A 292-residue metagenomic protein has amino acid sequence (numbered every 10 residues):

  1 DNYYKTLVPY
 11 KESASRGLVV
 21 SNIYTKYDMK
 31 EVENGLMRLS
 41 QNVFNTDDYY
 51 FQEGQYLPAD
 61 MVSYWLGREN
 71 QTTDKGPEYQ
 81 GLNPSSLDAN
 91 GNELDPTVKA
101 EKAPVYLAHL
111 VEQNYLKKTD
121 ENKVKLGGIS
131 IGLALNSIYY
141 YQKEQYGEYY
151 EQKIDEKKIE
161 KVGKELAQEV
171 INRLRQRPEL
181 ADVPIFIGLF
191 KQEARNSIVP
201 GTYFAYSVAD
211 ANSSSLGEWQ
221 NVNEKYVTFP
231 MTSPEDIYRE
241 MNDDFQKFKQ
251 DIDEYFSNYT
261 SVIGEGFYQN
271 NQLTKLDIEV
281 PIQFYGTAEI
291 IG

Functional and structural regions predicted by a protein language model:
N2-E101: Post-signal peptide N-terminal segment of secreted/secretory-pathway proteins
Y3-Y4, A14-R16, N45-D47, D60-M61 (+8 more regions): Generic structural motif recognizing short loop/turn segments at the entrances and edges of beta-strands
L87-Y115, E148-G163: Generic detector of solvent-exposed, compositionally biased contiguous segments
K99-L133, F256-I282: Short edge beta-strands and adjacent turn/loop segments
N122-E151, K157: Acidic/His-rich structured neighborhood in mature extracellular/periplasmic domains
A134-I138, F190-Q192, Q283: Solvent-exposed coil/turn segments that connect beta secondary-structure elements in extracytoplasmic/periplasmic
Q142-N270: Acidic, serine/threonine- and glycine-rich low-complexity intrinsically disordered segments that serve as flexible
P281-G292: C-terminal soluble interaction/assembly domains
